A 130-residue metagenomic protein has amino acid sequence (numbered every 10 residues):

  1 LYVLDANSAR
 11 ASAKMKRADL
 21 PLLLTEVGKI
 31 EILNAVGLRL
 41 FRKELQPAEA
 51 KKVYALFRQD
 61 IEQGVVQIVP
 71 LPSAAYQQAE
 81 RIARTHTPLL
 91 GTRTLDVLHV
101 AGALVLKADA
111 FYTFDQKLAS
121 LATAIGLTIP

Functional and structural regions predicted by a protein language model:
L1-A35, R39-K52, I125-T128: Short, well-structured N-terminal submotif of metal-dependent ribonuclease cores
L1-L4, D60-P72: An acidic intrinsically disordered interaction segment
K14-A18, Q59-D60, V105: A short, N-terminal amphipathic alpha-helix
L24, T92-T94, D115, L127-P130: Histidine- and aromatic-rich ligand-binding microenvironments
A50-R58, V97: Short, well-structured alpha-helical segments
D60-I61, L71, G91, T123-P130: Internal alpha/beta domain cores that form substrate/cofactor-binding pockets in large enzymes and binding proteins
V66-Q116, S120: Active-site neighborhoods of divalent-metal-dependent phosphate/nucleic-acid chemistry enzymes
